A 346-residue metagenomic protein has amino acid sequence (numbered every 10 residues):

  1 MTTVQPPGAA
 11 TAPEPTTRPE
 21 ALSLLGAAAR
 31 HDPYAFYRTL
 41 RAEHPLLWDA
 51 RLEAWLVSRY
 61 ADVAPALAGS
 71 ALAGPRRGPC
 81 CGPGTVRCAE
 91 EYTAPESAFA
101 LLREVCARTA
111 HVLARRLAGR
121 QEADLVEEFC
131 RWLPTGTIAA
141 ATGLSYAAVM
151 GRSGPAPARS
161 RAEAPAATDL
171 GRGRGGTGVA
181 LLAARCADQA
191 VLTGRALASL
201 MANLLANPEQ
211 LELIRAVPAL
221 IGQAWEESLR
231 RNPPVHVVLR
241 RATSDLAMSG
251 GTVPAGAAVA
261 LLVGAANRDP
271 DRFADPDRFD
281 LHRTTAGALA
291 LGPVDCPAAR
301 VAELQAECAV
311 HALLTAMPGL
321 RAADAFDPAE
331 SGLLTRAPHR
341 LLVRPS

Functional and structural regions predicted by a protein language model:
M1-S346: Cytochrome P450
